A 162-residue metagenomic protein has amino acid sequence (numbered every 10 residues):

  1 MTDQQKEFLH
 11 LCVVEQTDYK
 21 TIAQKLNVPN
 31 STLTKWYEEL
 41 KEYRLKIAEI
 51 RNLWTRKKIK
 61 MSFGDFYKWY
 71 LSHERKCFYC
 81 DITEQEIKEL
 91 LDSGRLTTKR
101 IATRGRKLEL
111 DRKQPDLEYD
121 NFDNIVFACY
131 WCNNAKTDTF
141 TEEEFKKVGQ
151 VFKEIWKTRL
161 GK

Functional and structural regions predicted by a protein language model:
M1-T17: Short, amphipathic alpha-helical "recognition" segments used to contact nucleic acids or chromatin
T2, Y19, W69-S72: Short helix-coil boundary/hinge micro-motifs
L9, F78-D81, Y130: Cys/His/Pro-rich metal-binding microdomains
V14, N30-S31, K35-F78, I82-E86 (+1 more regions): Contiguous alpha-helical segments
T21-A23: Short alpha-helical "recognition helix" segments of helix-turn-helix
D81-F127, K136: Histidine-centered nuclease catalytic patch
Y119, D123-N124, Y130-K162: A detector for short metal-coordination/catalytic motifs
